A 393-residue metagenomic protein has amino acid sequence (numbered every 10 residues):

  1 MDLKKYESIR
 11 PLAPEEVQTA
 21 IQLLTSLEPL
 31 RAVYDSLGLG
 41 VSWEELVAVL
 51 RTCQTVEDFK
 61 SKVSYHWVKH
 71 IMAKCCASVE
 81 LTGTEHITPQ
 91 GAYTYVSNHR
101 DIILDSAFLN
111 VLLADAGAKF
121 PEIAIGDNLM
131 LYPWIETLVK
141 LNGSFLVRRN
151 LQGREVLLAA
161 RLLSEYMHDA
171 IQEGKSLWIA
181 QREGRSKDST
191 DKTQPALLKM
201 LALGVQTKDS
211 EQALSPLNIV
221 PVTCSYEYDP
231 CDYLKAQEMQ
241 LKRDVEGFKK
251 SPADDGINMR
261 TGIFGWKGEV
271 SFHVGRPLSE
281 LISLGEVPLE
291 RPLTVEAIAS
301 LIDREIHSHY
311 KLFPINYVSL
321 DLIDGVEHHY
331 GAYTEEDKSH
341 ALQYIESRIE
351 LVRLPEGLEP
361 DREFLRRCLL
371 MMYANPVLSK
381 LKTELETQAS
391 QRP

Functional and structural regions predicted by a protein language model:
M1-Y93, R100-D105, N110-A118, D127-P133 (+5 more regions): Membrane-interfacial terminal anchoring regions of lipid-handling membrane enzymes
E122-Q152, L157: Conserved nucleotide-cofactor-binding alpha/beta core module
E136, W178-R182: Core alpha/beta catalytic barrel or barrel-like domain that forms the active/cofactor pocket in diverse metabolic
F145, L177-W178: Structural motif
L151, Q181-R185, L278: Short, histidine-centered active-site or binding-site loop motifs used for metal coordination, general acid-base
V156, R185-D188: Acidic, metal-coordinating catalytic cores used for nucleic-acid/nucleotide bond scission and strand-transfer chemistry
